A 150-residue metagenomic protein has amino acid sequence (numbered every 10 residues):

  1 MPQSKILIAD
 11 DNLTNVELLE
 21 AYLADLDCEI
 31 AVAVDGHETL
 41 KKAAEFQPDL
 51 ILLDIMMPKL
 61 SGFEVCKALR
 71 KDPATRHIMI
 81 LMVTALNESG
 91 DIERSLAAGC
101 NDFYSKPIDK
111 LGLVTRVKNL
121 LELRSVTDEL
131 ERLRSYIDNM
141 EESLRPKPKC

Functional and structural regions predicted by a protein language model:
M1-L7, E20, R132-C150: Non-catalytic signal-transmission and effector/linker regions of two-component phosphorelay proteins
L13-V34: Two-component/phosphorelay signaling modules centered on CheY-like receiver
F46-L52: Active-site beta3 strand of CheY-like receiver
M57: Receiver (REC) domain active-site loop signature in two-component systems and cognate sites in sensor histidine kinases
P107-V117, L121: C-terminal output helix
